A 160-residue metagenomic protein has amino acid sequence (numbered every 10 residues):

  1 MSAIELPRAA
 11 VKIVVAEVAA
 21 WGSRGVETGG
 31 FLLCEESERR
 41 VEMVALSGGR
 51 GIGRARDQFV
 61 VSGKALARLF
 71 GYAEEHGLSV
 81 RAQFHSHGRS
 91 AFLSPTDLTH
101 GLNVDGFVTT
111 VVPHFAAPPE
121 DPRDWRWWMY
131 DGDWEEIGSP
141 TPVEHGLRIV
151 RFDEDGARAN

Functional and structural regions predicted by a protein language model:
M1-V80, R89-N160: Conserved beta-strand-loop surface patch within small alpha/beta domains used for substrate/adaptor or ligand engagement
S86: Residue-level "edge-of-site" marker
